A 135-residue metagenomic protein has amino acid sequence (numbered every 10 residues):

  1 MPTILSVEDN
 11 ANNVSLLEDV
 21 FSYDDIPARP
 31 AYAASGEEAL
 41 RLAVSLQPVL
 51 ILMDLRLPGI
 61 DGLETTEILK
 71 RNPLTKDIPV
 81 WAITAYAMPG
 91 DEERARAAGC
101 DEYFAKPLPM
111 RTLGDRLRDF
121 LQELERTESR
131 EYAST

Functional and structural regions predicted by a protein language model:
E8: Conserved acidic carboxylate
A11-A31: Two-component/phosphorelay signaling modules centered on CheY-like receiver
Y32-L50, E67: Acidic, metal-coordinating helix/loop segments flanking the phosphotransfer/catalytic sites of two-component signaling
D54, T84: Active-site residues of response regulator receiver
P58, K76, M88: The feature encodes the CheY-like receiver
M88, A105-K106: Residues at the ends of beta-strands that form strand-to-helix hinge/output surfaces
P107-L117: C-terminal output helix
